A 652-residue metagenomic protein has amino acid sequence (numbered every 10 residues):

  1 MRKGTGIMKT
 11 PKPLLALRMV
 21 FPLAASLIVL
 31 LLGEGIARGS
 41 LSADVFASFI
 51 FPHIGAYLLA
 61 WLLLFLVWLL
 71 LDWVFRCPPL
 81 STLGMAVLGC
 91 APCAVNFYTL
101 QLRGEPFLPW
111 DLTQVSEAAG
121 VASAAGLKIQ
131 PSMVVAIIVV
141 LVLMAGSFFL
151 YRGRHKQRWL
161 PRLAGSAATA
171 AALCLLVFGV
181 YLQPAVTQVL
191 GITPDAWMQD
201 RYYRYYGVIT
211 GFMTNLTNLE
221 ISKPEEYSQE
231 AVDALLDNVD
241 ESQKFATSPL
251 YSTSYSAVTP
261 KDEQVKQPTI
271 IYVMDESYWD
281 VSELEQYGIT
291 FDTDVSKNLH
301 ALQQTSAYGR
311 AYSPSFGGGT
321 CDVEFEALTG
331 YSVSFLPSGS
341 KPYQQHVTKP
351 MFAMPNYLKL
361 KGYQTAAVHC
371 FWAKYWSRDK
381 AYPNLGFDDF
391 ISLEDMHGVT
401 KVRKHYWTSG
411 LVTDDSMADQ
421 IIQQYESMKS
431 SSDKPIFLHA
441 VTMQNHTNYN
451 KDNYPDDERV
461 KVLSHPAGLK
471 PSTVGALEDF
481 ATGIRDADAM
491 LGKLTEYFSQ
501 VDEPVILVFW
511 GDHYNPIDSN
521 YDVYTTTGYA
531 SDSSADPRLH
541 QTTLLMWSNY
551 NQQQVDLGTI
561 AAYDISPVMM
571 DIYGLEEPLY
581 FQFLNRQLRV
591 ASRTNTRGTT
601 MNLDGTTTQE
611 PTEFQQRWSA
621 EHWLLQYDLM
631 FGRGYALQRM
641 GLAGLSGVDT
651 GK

Functional and structural regions predicted by a protein language model:
R2-Y203: Transmembrane and membrane-interface helices of multi-pass, inner-membrane envelope-modifying transferases
K9-P13, Y202-Y205, S228, T473 (+3 more regions): Intrinsic-disorder-associated interaction segments
L32, A118, I209-F212, V232 (+3 more regions): Generic structural signal of hydrophobic/aromatic residues within well-ordered alpha-helices of folded domains
S40-V45, C77, S228, G319-T320 (+1 more regions): Intrinsic-disorder/low-complexity, polar/charged segments
R103, L112-G120, M133-V135, G211-I221 (+2 more regions): Short alpha-helical interface patches
L112-V115, Y205-I209, Q229, S296 (+2 more regions): Alpha-helix initiation and N-capping motif
G179-Y272: Membrane-interface segments at or immediately adjacent to transmembrane helices that form the boundary between
A246, L250-K266, Y272-D275, W279-K652: Solvent-exposed soluble domains appended to multi-pass membrane proteins
